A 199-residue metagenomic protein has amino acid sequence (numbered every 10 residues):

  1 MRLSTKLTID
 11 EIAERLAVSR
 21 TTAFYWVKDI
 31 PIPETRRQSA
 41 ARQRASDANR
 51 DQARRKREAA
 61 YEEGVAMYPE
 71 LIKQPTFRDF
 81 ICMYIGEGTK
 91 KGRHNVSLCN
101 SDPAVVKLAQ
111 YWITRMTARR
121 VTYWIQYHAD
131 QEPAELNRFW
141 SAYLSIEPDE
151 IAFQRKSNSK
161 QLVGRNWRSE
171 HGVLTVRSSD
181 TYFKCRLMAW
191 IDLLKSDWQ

Functional and structural regions predicted by a protein language model:
M1-L7: Short, amphipathic alpha-helical "recognition" segments used to contact nucleic acids or chromatin
L7, T21-R44: Short, solvent-exposed alpha-helical "recognition" segments
E11-L16: Short alpha-helical "recognition helix" segments of helix-turn-helix
V18, D29, C82: Alpha-helical DNA-recognition elements
R36-E58, E135: Active-site-proximal helix-loop elements at catalytic-domain edges
N49-A109: Helix-turn-helix/homeodomain-like alpha-helical modules used for DNA recognition and transcription-factor dimerization
N100, A104-Q131, E135: Mid-length scaffold segments of soluble, non-membrane domains
Y127-Q199: C-terminal regulatory/effector modules of DNA-binding transcriptional regulators
